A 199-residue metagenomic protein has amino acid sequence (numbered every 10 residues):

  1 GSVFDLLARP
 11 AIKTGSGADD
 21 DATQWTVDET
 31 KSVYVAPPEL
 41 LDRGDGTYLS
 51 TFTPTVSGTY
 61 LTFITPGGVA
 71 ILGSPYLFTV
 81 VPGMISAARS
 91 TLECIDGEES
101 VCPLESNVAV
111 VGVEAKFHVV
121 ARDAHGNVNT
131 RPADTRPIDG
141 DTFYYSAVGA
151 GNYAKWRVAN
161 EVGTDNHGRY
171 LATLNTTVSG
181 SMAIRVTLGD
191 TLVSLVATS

Functional and structural regions predicted by a protein language model:
G1-P38, P66, V110-A115, V120-N160 (+1 more regions): Short flexible loop/turn segments that cap and initiate beta-strands
L6-A8, F52, I64, F78 (+3 more regions): Preference for bulky hydrophobic residues occupying beta-strand positions in well-ordered beta-sheet regions
A11, S57-T59, G67-V128, S181 (+1 more regions): Short S/T/G/P-enriched beta-strand
S32-Y34, G44-G46, L72, V113 (+1 more regions): Residues that act as N-cap/strand-start positions at coil-to-secondary-structure junctions
E39-R43, V158-H167: Short, acidic Ser/Thr/Gly-rich low-complexity loop/linker segments typical of extracellular and cell-surface proteins
G44, P54-V56, P82, T142 (+3 more regions): Disulfide-rich extracellular repeat modules and their boundaries
G46-Y48, P54-L61, G112, G168-Y170 (+1 more regions): Short tyrosine-centred short linear motifs in exposed loops/low-complexity segments
